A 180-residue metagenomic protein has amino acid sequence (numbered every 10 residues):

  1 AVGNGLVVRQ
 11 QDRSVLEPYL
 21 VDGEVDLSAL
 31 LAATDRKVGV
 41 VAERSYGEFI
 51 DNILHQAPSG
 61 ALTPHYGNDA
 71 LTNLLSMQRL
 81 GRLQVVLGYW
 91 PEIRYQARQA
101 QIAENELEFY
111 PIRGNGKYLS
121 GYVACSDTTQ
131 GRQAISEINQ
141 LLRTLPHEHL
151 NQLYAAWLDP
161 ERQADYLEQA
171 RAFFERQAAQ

Functional and structural regions predicted by a protein language model:
A1-G3, I102-N139, A164: Periplasmic-binding protein-like
A1-G47: A conserved helix-loop-strand patch within extracytoplasmic ligand-binding domains of the periplasmic binding
V25-T34, V41-N52, N105, N139-Q180: Ligand-binding clefts/hinges and TM-proximal coupling segments of bilobed small-molecule sensing domains
K37-G39, V86, A124: Short, well-ordered beta-strand segments
E43, G67-L71, V86, W90 (+3 more regions): Solvent-exposed, acidic/flexible segments
I50-A57, Q96-Q101: Short, aromatic/basic amphipathic alpha-helical patches
L54-D69, R82, E106-E108: A local structural motif
A70-R94, Q99-A100: Short helices/loops that flank or line small-molecule/ion binding pockets
